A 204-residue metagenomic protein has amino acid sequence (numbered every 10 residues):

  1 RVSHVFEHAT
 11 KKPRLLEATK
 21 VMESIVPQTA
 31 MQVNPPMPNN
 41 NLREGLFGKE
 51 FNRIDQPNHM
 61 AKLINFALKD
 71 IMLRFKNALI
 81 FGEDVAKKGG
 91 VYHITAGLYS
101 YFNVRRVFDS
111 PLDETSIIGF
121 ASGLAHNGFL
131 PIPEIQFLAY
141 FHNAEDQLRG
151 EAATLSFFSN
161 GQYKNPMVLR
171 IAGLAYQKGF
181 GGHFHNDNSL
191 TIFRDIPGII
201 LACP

Functional and structural regions predicted by a protein language model:
R1-M22: Active-site or pore-adjacent capping/gating segments
S24-P204: Thiamine diphosphate
